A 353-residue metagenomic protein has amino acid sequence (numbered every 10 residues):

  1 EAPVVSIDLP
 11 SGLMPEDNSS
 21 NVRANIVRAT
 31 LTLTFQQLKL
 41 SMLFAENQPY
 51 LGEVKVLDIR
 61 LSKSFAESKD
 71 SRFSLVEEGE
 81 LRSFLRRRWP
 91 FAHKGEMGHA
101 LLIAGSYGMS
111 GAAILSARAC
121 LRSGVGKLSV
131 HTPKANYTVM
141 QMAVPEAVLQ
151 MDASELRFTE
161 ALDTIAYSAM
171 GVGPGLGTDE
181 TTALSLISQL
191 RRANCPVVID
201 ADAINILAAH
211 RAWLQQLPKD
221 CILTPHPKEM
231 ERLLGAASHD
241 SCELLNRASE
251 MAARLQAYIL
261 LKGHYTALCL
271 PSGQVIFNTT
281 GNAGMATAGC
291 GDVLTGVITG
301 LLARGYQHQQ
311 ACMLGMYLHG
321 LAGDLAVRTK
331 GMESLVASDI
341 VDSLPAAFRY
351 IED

Functional and structural regions predicted by a protein language model:
E1-S41: Glycine/threonine-rich beta-strand-loop-alpha-helix active-site module that forms ligand/phosphate-binding
L9, F35-Q37, A201, P227 (+1 more regions): Residues immediately flanking
A29, M42-V198, N205-I222, P227-D353: Small-residue (G/A/S/T)-rich helix-start motifs and N-terminal tracts that mark the onset
